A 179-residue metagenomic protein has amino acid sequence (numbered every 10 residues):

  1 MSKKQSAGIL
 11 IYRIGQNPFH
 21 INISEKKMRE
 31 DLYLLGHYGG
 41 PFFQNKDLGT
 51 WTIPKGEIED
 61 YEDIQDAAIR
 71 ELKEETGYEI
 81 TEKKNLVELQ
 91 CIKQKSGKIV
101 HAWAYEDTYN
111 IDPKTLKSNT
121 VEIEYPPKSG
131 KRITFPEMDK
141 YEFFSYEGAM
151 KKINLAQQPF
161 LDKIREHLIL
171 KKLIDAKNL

Functional and structural regions predicted by a protein language model:
M1-I53, W103: N-terminal strand-loop-strand
I14, T108, E166: Residue-level marker of positions within ordered structural domains that often coincide with functionally constrained
G15, K26, L116, I169-K172 (+1 more regions): Short, flexible coil/linker elements and helix-boundary hinge sites characteristic of intrinsically disordered
P18-F19, Y78, E82, P159 (+1 more regions): Generic macromolecular interface patches on structured domains
G49-P54, D60, A104-Y105, I169-L170 (+1 more regions): Functional cleft and adjacent loop/helix regions within the main domain that mediate ligand binding or catalysis
G56-L155: Unchanged
Y146-L179: Charged phosphate-binding loop/patch that engages nucleotide di/tri-phosphates or the phosphate backbone of nucleic
